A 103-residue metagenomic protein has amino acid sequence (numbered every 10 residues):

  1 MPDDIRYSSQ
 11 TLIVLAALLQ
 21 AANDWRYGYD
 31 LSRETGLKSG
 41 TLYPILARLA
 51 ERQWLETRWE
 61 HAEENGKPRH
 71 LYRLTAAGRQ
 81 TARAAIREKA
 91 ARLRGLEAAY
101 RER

Functional and structural regions predicted by a protein language model:
P2-Y43: N-terminal helix-turn-helix DNA-binding core of bacterial DNA-binding proteins
D3-Y7, E63, K67, L71 (+1 more regions): Alpha-helix initiation/capping motif
I5, I13, D24-R26, W54 (+3 more regions): Hydrophobic/basic alpha-helical segments enriched in Actinobacteria
E34, L71-R73: Short aromatic/hydrophobic contact patches that present stacked aromatics for nucleic-acid/ligand binding
L46-A50: Short, hydrophobic-biased segments on the C-terminal half of alpha helices that form "recognition helices"
R52-G66, R73: Beta-hairpin "wing" of winged helix-turn-helix
L74-G78: Accessory beta->alpha helical hairpin/"wing" motif in late/C-terminal subdomains of nucleic-acid enzymes
Q80-R103: Amphipathic alpha-helical dimerization/coiled-coil segments that flank or bridge DNA-binding/regulatory modules
